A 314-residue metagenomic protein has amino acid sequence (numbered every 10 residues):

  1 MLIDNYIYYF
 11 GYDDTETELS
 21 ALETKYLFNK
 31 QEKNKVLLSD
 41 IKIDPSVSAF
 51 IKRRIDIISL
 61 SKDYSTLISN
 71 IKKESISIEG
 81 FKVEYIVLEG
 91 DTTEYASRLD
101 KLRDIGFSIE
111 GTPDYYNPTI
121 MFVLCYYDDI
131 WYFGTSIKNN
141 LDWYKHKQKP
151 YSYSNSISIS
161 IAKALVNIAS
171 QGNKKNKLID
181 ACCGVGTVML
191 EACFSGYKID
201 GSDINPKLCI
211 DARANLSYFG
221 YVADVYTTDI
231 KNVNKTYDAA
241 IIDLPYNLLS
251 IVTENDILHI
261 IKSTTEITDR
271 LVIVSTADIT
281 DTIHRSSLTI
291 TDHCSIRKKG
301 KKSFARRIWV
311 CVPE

Functional and structural regions predicted by a protein language model:
M1-I109: Non-catalytic nucleic-acid substrate-recognition regions in nucleic-acid-modifying enzymes
V36-L37, D129-F133, L271: Hydrophobic residues embedded in beta-strands of well-ordered beta-sheets
K73-Y151: Non-catalytic substrate-recognition/targeting regions of SAM-dependent transferases
W131-L190: Glycine-rich adenosyl-nucleotide cofactor-binding module
L178-F194, G201-S202, I230, Y237-I251: Conserved proline-anchored active-site loop of SAM-dependent methyltransferases that bridges a beta-strand
K198, V222-D224, T289: Conserved beta-strand segments of alpha/beta enzyme cores
N205-T236: S-adenosyl-L-methionine
Y226-A305: S-adenosylmethionine
